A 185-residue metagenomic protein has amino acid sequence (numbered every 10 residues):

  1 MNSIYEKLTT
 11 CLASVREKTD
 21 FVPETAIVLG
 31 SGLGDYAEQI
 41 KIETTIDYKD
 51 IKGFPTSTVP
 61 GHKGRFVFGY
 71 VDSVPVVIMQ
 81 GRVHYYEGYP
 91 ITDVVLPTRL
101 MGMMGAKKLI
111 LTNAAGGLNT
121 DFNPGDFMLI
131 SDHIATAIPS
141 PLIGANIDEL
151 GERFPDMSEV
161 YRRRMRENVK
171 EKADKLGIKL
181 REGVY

Functional and structural regions predicted by a protein language model:
M1-M157: Metabolite-binding pocket within alpha/beta catalytic cores that recognizes anionic/polar moieties
S158-Y185: Active-site rim beta-loop-alpha module in soluble metabolic enzymes
